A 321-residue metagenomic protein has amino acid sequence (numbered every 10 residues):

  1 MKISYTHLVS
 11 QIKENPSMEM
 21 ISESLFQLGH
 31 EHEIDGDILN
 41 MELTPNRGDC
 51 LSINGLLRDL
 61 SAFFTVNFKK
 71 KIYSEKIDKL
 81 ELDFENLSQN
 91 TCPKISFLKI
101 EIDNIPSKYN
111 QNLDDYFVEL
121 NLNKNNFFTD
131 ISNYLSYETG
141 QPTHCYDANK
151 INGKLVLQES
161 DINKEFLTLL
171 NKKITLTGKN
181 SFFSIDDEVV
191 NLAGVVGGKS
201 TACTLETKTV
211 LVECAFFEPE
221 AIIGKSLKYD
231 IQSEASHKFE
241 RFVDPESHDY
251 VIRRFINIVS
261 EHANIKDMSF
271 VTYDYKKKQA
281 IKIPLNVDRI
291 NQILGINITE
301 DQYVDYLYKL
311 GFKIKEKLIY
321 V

Functional and structural regions predicted by a protein language model:
M1-V321: RNA/tRNA-interacting regions in translation and RNA-turnover enzymes
